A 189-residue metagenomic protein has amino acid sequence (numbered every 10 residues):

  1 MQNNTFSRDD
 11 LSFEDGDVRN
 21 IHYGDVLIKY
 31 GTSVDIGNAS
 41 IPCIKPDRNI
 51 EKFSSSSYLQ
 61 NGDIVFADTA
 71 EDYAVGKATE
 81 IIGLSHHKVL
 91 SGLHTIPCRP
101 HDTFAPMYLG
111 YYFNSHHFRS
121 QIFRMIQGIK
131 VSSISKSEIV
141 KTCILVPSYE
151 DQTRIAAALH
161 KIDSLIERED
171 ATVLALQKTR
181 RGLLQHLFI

Functional and structural regions predicted by a protein language model:
M1-I36, T69: Low-complexity, Lys/Gly-biased intrinsically disordered segments
Q2, R119-Q121, Q127, V131 (+3 more regions): Glutamine-centric residue-chemistry signal
S7-R8, K52-F53, L84, G128 (+1 more regions): Short, solvent-exposed loop/turn positions at domain surfaces that link secondary-structure elements or cap domain
R8, F13-D15, H87-T95, F104-M107 (+2 more regions): A short glycine-rich beta-alpha junction/loop motif
H22-Y23, A39-N114: A short beta-sheet element
T32-D35, L90, G110, F123-R124: Short, charged, solvent-exposed linker or helix-capping segments at domain edges/interfaces that act as flexible hinges
K141, L145-I189: Amphipathic alpha-helical coiled-coil/heptad-repeat segments
